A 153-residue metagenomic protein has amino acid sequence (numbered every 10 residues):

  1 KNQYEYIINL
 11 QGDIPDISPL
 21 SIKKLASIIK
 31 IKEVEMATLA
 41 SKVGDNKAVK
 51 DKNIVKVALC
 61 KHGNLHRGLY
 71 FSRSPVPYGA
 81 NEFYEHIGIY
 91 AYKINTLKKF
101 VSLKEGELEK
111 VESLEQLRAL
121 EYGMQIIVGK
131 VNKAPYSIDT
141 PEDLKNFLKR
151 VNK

Functional and structural regions predicted by a protein language model:
K1-E5, I29-K32: Glycine-rich phosphate-binding loop signature in dinucleotide/nucleotide-binding domains
N2-P15: Short beta-strand-to-loop acidic/aromatic patch adjacent to the donor-nucleotide binding site
N9, L39, G129: Short beta-strand and adjacent tight-turn residues that come in two discontinuous sequence segments and form the edges
Q11, E33, G123: Conserved functional loop/turn residues at catalytic and ligand-binding sites
P15-I17, P135: A short, conserved beta-strand element in the Rossmann-like catalytic core that flanks the donor/metal-binding loop
I17-K104: Conserved core of the sugar-phosphate nucleotidyltransferase
N81-K153: Conserved alpha/beta core of the MobA/IspD/sugar-nucleotide pyrophosphorylase nucleotidyltransferase superfamily
